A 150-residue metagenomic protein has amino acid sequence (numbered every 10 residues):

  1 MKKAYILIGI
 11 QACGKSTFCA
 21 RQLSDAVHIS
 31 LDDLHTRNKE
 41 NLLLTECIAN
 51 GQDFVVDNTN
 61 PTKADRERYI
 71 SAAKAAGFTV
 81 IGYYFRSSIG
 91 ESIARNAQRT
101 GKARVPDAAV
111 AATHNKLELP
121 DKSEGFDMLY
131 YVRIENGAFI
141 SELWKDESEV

Functional and structural regions predicted by a protein language model:
M1-G9, C13, R21, D25-V27 (+1 more regions): Conserved GTP-binding G-domain of TRAFAC-class P-loop NTPases and closely related GTPase folds
K3-Y5, Q52-V56, V80: Generic beta-sheet signal
C13-R68: Conserved substrate/cofactor phosphate-moiety recognition/catalytic segment in nucleotide-dependent phosphotransferases
V27-L31, G77-T79, R104: Short hydrophobic/aromatic-enriched beta-strand-loop microsegments
E46-A49, A75-A76, S123: Conserved catalytic network of the ASCE P-loop NTPase/AAA+ motor domain
N58, Y84-R86, R99: Ras-like small GTPase catalytic G-domain
K63-I81: Amphipathic helical hotspot of TIR/SEFIR-family domains
A76-R95: Conserved phosphate-donor/acceptor-positioning beta-strand/loop module used by diverse small-molecule
